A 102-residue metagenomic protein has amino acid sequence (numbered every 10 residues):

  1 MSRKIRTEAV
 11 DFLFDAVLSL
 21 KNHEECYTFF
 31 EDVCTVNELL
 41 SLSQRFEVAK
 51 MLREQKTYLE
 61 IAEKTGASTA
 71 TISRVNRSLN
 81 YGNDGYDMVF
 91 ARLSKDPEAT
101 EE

Functional and structural regions predicted by a protein language model:
M1-L20: General nucleic-acid-binding
F14, T69-D96: C-terminal structural segments of small proteins and small subunits
V17-K21, Y27, E101: Active-site anion-handling motifs in enzyme catalytic cores
L20-E24, V36, Q55: Residues at alpha-helix boundaries and the short loops/turns that link adjacent helices
E25-Q44: Short, Lys/Arg-enriched anionic-surface-contact patches
L42-K56: Short, amphipathic alpha-helical "recognition" segments used to contact nucleic acids or chromatin
E60-T65, I72: Short alpha-helical "recognition helix" segments of helix-turn-helix
D96-E102: Conserved catalytic core of the tyrosine transesterase superfamily
